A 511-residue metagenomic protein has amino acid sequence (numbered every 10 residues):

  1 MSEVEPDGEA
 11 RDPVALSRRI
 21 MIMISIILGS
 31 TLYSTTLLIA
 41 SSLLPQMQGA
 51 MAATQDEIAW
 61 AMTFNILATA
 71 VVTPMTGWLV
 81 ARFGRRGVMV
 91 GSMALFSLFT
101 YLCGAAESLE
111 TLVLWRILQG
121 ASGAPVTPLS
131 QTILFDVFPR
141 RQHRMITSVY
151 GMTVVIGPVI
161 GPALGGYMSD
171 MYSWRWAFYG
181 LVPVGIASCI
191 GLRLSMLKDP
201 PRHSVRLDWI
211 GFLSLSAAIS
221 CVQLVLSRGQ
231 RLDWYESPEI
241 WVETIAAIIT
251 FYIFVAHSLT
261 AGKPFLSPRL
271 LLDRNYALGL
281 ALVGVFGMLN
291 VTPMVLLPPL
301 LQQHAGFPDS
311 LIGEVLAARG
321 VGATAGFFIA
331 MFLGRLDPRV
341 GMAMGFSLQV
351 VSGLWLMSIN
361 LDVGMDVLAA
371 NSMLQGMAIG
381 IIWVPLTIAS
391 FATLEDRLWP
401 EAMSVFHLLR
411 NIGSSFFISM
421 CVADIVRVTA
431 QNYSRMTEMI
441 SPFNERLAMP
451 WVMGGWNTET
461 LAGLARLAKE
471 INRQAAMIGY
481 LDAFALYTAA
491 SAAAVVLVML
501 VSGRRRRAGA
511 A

Functional and structural regions predicted by a protein language model:
E5, D12, V405, R410-G503 (+1 more regions): Hydrophobic transmembrane architecture of multi-pass small-molecule transporters
E9-V14, C189-S216, R231-E236, L259-R274 (+1 more regions): Flexible interhelical linker loops that connect adjacent transmembrane helices in multi-pass membrane transporters
R19-T36, A40-L44, M51, Q55-A68 (+8 more regions): 12-transmembrane solute porter fold
T54, G84-R85, S108, P139 (+5 more regions): A helix-boundary/kink motif common to multi-pass secondary transporters, especially Major Facilitator Superfamily
I66, T73-G211: Helix-loop-helix hairpins in multi-pass membrane proteins, especially solute transporters
A70, S97-L98, V182-C189, F251 (+3 more regions): Small-residue-rich packing faces within the transmembrane alpha-helices of Major Facilitator Superfamily
F99-G104, Q119, L192, F286 (+3 more regions): MFS-fold secondary transporters
V182-P200, S216-R228, A246-T260, V495-S502: C-terminal membrane-cytosol helix-exit motif in multi-pass small-molecule transporters
